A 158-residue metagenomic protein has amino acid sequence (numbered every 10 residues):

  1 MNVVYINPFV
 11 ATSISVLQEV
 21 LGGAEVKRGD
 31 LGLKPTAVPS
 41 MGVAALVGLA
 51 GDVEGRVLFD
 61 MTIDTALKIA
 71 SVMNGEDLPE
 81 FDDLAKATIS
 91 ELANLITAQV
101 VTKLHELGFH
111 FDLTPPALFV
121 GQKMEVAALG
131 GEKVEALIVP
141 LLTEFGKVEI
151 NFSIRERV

Functional and structural regions predicted by a protein language model:
M1-V158: N-terminal auxiliary interaction/assembly segments of multi-subunit proteins
